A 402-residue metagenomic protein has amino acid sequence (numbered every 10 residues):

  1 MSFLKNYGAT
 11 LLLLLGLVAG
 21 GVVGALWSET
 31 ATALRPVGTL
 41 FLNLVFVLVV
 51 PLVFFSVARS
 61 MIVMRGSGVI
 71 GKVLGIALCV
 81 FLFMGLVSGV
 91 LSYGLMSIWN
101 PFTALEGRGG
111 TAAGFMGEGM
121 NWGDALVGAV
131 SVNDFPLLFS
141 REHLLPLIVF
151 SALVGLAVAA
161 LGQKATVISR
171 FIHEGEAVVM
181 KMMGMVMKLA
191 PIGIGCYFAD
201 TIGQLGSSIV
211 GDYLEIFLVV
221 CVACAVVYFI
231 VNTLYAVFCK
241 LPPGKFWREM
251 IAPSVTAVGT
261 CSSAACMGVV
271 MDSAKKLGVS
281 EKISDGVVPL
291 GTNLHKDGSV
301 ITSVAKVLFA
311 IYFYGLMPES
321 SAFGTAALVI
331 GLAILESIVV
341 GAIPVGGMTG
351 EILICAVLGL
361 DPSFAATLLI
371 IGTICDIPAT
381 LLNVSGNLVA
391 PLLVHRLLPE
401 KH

Functional and structural regions predicted by a protein language model:
S2-K5, T10-L15, A19-A25, T39-V45 (+3 more regions): Signature of multi-pass transmembrane helix bundles
A33-L34, G71, S207-E215, P242-I251 (+2 more regions): Membrane-water interface of transmembrane alpha-helices in multipass transporters/channels
L44-S56: Active-site-adjacent helical/loop segments in soluble small-molecule enzymes
V53, A190-G193, S262-V270, V300-A305 (+2 more regions): Transmembrane helix boundary and interhelical junction motifs in multipass membrane proteins
R59-R65, A157-A159, Y197-I202, A236 (+3 more regions): Helix-loop junctions at the membrane interface of multi-pass solute transporters
I76-G85, E176, L214-I230, M250-T256 (+2 more regions): Small-residue-enriched core segments of transmembrane alpha-helices in multipass membrane transport and channel
T256-S337, P391, K401-H402: Helix-loop-helix junctions within the multi-pass membrane cores of secondary transporters/permeases
I371-E400: Membrane-helix cytosolic exit motif
